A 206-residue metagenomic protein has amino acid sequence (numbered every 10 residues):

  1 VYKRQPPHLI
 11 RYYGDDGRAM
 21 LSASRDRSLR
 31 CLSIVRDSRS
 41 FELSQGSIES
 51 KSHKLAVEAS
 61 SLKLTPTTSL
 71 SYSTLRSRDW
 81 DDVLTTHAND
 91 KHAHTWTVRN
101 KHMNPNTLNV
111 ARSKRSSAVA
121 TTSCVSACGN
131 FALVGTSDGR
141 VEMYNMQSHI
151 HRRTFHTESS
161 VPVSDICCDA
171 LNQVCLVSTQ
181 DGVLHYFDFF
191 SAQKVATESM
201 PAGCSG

Functional and structural regions predicted by a protein language model:
V1-Y2: Short, small-residue-biased leader/transition segments that mark boundaries at the very start of proteins
Q5, D15, T65, R78 (+3 more regions): Loop/turn position at the start of each blade in beta-propeller repeats
I10, L29-R36, F41-L43, A93-R99 (+2 more regions): WD40-repeat beta-propellers
I10-R18, Y72-W80, C124-G129, G135 (+3 more regions): Loop/turn segments within WD40 beta-propeller blades
A23-D26, H87-N89, T136-D138, S178-D181: Conserved strand-to-loop turn within each blade of WD40 beta-propeller repeats
H53-G135: Extended repeat-based solenoid scaffolds, especially LRR ectodomains and other repeat-derived architectures
H102-K114, I150-H156, Q193-S199: A short beta-strand motif characteristic of beta-propeller blades
